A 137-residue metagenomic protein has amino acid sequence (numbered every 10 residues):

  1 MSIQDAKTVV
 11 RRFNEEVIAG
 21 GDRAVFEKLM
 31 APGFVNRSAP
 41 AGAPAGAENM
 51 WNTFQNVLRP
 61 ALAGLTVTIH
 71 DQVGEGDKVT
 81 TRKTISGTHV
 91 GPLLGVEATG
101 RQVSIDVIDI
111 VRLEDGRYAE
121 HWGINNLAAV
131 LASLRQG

Functional and structural regions predicted by a protein language model:
M1-P32, L134-G137: Short, low-complexity N-terminal intrinsically disordered segments enriched in polar/charged residues
Q4, R23-V79, T84: A solvent-exposed, acidic/Ser-Thr-rich amphipathic alpha-helical stretch
R37, H89, H121: Histidine-centered active-site/metal-ligand motif
K83-I85, G123-I124: Short, well-ordered beta-to-alpha junction loops that form the rim of enzyme active sites and present histidine/acidic
G87-E114: Exposed beta-sheet edge and beta->alpha loop/turn motif
G91-L94, V130-L134: A short, polar/proline- and glycine-enriched secondary-structure boundary/capping micro-motif
S104-A132: Short beta-strand edge/turn micro-motifs at domain boundaries
